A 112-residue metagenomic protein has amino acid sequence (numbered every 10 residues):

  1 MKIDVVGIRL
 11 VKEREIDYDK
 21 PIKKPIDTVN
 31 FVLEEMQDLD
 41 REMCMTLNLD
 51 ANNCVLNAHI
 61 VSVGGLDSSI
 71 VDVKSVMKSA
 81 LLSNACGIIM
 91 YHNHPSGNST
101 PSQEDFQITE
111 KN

Functional and structural regions predicted by a protein language model:
M1-R9, R14, D27-N30, N48-N52 (+1 more regions): Active-site-proximal loop/helix of nucleotide/amide-processing enzymes and allied scaffolds
L10, Y18-I22: Short, C-terminally biased terminal segments at protein or domain edges
V32-E35: Short, P/G- and charge-enriched loop/turn segments at secondary-structure junctions
Q37-D40: Short loop/turn motifs at secondary-structure junctions and domain boundaries
M43-C44: Short loop/turn microsegments at loop-to-beta-strand junctions
